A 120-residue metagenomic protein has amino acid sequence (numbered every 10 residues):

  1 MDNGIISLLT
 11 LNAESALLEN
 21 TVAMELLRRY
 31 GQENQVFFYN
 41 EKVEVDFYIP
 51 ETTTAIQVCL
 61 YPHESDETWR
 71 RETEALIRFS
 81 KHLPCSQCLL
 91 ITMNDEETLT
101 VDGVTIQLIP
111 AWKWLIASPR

Functional and structural regions predicted by a protein language model:
M1-R120: A cross-kingdom feature that marks ATP-driven nucleic-acid transaction machinery
